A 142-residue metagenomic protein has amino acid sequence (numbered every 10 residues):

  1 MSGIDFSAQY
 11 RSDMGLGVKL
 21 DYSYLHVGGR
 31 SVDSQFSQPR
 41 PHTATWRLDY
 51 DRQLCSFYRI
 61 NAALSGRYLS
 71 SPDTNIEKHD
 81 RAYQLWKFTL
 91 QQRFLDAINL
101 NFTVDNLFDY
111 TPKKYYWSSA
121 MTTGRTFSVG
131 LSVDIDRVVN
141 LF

Functional and structural regions predicted by a protein language model:
M1-P72: Gram-negative outer-membrane beta-barrel transporters
S2, R40-A44, A82-W86, T123-F127: Residues that define the transmembrane beta-barrel architecture of outer-membrane proteins
R11-D13, P39, R81, R93 (+1 more regions): Surface-exposed coil/turn segments at beta-strand junctions on protein surfaces, enriched
S31-S37, T74-H79, Y116-A120: Outer-membrane beta-barrel domain signature
R59-N61, Y83-L85, A97: Active-site lining segments that contact anionic ligands and/or coordinate catalytic metals
R67-K87, R93: Outer-membrane beta-barrel transmembrane domain signature
D73, Q91-F142: C-terminal beta-signal and adjacent terminal beta-strands/loops of Gram-negative outer-membrane beta-barrel proteins
